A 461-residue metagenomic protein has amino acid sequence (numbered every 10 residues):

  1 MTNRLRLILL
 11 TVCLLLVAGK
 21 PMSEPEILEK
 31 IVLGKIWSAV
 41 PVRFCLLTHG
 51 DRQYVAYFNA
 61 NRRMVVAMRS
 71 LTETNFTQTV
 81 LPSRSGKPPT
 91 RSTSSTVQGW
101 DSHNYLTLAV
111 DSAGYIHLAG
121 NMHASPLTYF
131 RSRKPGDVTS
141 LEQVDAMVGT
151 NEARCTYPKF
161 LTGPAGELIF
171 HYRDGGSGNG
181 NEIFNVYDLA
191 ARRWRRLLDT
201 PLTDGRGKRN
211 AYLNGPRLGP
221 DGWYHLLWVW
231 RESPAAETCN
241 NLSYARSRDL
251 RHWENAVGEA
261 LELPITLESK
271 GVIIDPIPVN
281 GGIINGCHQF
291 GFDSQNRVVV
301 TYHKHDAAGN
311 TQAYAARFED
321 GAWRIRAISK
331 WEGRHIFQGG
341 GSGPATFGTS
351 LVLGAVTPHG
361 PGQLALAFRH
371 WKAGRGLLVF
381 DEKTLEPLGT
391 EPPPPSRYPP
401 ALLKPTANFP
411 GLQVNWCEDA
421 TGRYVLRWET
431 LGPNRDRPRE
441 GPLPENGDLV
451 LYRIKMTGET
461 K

Functional and structural regions predicted by a protein language model:
M1-I8: Bacterial N-terminal signal peptides that target proteins for export
L7, C13-L15, T128: Generic signature of intrinsically disordered, low-complexity, basic-rich segments and short cationic peptides
V12-E26: Bacterial Sec-dependent signal peptides at the C-terminal "C-region" and cleavage site
M22-K461: Extracellular, repeat-based ectodomains that mediate carbohydrate processing or recognition
